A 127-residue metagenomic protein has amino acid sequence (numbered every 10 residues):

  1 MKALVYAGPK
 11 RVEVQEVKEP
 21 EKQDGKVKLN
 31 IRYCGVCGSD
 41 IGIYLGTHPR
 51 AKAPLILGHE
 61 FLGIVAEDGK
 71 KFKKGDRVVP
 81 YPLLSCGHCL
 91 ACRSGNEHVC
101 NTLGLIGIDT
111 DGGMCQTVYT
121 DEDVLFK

Functional and structural regions predicted by a protein language model:
M1-K2: Extreme N-terminal starter segment of soluble prokaryotic enzymes
A7, K18-E19, K52-G58, I106-T110: Short Gly/Pro-enriched turn/cap motifs at secondary-structure boundaries
G8-K10, C34-V36: Short polar catalytic/cofactor-binding loops
P9-Q15, G46-T47: Short gly/ser/thr-rich secondary-structure transition/capping motifs
E13, Q23, K74, G113-M114 (+1 more regions): A generic structural signal for well-ordered coil/turn residues at beta-strand boundaries that shape enzyme active-site
P20-C34, T47-L90, V124: Glycine-rich beta-strand-centered segment in the early N-terminal region that forms part of a ligand/cofactor-binding
S39-Y44: Cytochrome P450 core scaffold surrounding the K-helix E-X-X-R motif and the conserved "meander" helix-loop region
C86-K127: NAD(P)H dinucleotide-binding glycine-rich loop of Rossmann-like/cofactor-binding domains, especially the beta1-alpha1
